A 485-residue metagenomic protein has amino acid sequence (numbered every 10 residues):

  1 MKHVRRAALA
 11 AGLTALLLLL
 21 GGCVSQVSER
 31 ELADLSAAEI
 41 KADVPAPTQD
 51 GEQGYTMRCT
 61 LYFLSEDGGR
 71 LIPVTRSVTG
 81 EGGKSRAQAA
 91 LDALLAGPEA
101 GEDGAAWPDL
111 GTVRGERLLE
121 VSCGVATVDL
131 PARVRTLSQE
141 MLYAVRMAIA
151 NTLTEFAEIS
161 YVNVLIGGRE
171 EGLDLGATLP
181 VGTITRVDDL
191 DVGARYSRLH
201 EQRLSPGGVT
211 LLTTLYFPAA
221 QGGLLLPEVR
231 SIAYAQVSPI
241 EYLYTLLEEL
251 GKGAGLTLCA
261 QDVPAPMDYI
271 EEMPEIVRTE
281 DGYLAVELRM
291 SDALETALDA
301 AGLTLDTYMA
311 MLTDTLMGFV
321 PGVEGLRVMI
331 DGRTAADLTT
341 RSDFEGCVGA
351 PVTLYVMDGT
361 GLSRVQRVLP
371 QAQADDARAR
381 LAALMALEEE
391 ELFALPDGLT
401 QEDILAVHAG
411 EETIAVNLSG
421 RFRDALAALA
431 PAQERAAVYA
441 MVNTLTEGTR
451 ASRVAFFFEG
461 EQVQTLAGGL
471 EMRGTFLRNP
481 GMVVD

Functional and structural regions predicted by a protein language model:
M1-V4: N-terminal secretory signal peptides that target proteins for export/translocation
R6-G12, L17, G21-D485: Bimodal "functional hotspot" detector
